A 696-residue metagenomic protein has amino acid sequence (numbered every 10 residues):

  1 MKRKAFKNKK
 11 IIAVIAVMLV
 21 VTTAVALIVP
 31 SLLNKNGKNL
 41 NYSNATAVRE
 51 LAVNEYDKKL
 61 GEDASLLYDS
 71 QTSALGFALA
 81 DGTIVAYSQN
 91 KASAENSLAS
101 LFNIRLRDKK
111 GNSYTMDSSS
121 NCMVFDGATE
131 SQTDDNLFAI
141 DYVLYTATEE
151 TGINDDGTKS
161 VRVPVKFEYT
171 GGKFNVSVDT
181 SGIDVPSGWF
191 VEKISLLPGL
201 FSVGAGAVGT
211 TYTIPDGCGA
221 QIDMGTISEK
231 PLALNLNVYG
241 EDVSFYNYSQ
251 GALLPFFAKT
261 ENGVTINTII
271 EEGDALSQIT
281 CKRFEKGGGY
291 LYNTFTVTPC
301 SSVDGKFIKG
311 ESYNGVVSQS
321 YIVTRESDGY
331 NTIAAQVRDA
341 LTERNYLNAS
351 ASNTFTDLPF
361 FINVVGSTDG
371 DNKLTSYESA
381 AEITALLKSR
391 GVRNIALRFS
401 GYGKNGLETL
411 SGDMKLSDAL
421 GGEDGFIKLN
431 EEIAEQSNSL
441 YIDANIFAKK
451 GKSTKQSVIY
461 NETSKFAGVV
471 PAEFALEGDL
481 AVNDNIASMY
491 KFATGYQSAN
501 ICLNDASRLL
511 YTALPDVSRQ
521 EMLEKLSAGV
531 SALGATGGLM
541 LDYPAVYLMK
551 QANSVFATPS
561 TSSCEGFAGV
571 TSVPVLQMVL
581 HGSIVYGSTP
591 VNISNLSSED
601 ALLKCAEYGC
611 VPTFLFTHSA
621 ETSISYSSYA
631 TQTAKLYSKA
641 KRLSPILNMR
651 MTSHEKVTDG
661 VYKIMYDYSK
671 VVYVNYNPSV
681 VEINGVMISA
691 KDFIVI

Functional and structural regions predicted by a protein language model:
M1-Y56, L387, Y673: Gram-positive cell-envelope targeting signals
V29-S350, V570, H581, S597 (+2 more regions): N-terminal accessory beta-strand-rich subdomains and adjacent acidic, glycine-rich linkers that precede catalytic cores
L40-A45, Q336, E343-S376, I694-V695: Boundary/entry segment of secreted carbohydrate-active catalytic domains
Y68, T72-A80, K259-Y290, F295-V303 (+2 more regions): Active-site-proximal substrate-binding groove within the catalytic cores of carbohydrate-active enzymes
I84, G182-D184, G401-N405, I446-K449 (+2 more regions): Solvent-exposed loop/turn segments at secondary-structure junctions within structured extracellular/periplasmic domains
L196, L397-S400, I442, L503-A506 (+1 more regions): Conserved beta-strand positions
T332, Q336, T375-E382, K428 (+5 more regions): Extracytoplasmic/secreted proteins, especially bacterial periplasmic and envelope-associated proteins
F355-E431, Q436-N485: Aromatic-lined carbohydrate-binding/catalytic grooves of carbohydrate-active enzymes
